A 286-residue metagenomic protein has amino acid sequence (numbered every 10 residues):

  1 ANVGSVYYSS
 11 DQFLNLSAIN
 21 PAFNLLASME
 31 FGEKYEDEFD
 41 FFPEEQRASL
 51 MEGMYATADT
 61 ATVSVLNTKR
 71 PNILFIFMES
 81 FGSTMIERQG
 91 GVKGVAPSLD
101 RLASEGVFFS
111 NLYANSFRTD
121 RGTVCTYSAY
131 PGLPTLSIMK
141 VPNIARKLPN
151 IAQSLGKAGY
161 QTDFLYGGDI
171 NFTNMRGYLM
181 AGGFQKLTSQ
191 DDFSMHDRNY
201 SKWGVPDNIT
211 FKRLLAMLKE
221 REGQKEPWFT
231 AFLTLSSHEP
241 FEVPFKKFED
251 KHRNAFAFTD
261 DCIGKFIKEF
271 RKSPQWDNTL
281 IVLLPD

Functional and structural regions predicted by a protein language model:
N2-P285: Soluble catalytic regions of membrane-associated enzymes that act on cell-envelope and secretory-pathway components
